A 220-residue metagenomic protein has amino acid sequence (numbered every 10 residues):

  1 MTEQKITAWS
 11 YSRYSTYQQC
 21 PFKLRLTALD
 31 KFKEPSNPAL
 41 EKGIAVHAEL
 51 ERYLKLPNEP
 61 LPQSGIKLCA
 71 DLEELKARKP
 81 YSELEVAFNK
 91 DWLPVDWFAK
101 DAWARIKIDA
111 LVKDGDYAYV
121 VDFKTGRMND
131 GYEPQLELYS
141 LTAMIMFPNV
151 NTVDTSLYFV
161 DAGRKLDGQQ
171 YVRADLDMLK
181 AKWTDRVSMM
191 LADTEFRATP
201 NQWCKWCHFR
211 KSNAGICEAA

Functional and structural regions predicted by a protein language model:
E3-I6, F22-K33, Y117-V121, K182-L191: Short amphipathic alpha-helical segments and their helix-coil junctions
Q4-W9, F88-P94, K100, M128-N129 (+2 more regions): Metal-dependent nuclease catalytic regions and adjoining charged, substrate-binding loops involved in nucleic-acid end
I6-N58, E83, W206: Nuclease catalytic cores
Y17, A28, E49, Y53 (+3 more regions): Residues that form generic nucleotide/phosphate-binding pockets
S36, S140, I145: Conserved catalytic core of nucleotide polymerization and phosphodiester-bond processing enzymes
A45, P134-T142: Short amphipathic alpha-helical face segments that pack within enzyme cores and frequently flank/anchor catalytic
E49-M128, P134, M146-S156: Catalytic cores of nuclease domains that cleave nucleic-acid phosphodiester backbones
